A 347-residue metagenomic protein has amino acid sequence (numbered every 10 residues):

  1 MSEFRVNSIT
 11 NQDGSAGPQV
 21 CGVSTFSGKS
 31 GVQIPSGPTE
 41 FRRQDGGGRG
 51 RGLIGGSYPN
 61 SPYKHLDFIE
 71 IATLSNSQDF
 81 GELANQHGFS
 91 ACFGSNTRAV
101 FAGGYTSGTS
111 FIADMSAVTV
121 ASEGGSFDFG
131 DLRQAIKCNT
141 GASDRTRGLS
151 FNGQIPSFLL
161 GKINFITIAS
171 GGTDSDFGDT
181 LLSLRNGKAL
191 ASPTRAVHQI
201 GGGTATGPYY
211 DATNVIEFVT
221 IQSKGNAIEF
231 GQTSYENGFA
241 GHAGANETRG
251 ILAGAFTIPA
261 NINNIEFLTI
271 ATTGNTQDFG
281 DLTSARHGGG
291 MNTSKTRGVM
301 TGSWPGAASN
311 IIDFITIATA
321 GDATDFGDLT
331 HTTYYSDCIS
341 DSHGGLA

Functional and structural regions predicted by a protein language model:
S2-A347: Polar, enzyme-active/binding microenvironments
